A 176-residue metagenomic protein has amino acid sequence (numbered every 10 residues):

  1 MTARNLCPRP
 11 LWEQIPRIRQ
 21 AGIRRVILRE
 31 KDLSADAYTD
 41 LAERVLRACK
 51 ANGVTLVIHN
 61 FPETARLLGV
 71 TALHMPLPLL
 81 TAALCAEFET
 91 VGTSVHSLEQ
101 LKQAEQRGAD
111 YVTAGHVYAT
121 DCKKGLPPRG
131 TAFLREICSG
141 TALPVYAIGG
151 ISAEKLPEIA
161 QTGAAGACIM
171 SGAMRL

Functional and structural regions predicted by a protein language model:
M1-T2, M75-L84, Y111-G125, G150-L176: Glycine-rich phosphate-binding active-site loops on the catalytic face of alpha/beta enzymes
M1-W12, E89-V95: Active-site mouth loops of central-metabolism enzymes
I15-G22, L46-A51, R66, C85-A86 (+2 more regions): Acidic (Asp/Glu)-rich catalytic clusters
P16, T39, E43, R47 (+4 more regions): Alpha-helical segments flanking ligand/cofactor-binding loops in enzyme cores
I27, V57, H74, G92 (+2 more regions): Conserved beta-strand positions in the central sheet of alpha/beta enzyme cores
I27-A37, H116-K123: Glycine-rich, proline-tolerant flexible connector loops at the mouths of alpha/beta enzymes
T39-I58, L80, C85-S97, G125-A153: Alpha-helix-loop-beta-strand connector modules within alpha/beta enzyme cores
L56-T71, H96-G108, C138-A147, I151-L176: Catalytic cores of alpha/beta
